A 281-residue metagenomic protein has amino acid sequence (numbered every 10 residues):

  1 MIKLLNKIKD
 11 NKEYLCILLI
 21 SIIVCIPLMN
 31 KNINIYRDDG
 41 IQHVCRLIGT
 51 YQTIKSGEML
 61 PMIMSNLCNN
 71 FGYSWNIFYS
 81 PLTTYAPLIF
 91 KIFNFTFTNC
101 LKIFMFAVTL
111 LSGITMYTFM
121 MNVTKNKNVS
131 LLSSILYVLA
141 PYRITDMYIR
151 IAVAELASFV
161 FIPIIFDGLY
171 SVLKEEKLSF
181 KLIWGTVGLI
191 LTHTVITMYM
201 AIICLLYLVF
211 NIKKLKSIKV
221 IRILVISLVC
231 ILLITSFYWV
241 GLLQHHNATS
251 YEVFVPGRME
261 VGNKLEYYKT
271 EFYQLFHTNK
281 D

Functional and structural regions predicted by a protein language model:
M1-D281: Membrane-embedded transmembrane-helix bundle of lipid-linked glycan/lipid transferases
